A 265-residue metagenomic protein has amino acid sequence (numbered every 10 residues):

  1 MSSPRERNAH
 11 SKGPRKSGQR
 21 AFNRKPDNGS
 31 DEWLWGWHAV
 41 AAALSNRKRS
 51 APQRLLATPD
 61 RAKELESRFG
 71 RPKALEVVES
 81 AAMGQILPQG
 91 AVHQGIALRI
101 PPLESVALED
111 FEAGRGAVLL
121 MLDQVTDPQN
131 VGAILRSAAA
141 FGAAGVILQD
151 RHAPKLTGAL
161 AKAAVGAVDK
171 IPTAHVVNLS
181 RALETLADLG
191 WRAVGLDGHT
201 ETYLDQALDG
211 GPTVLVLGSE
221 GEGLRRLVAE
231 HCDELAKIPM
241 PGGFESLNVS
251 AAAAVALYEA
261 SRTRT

Functional and structural regions predicted by a protein language model:
M1-A113: N-terminal positively charged helical leader segments and presequences
A41, A139-A140, K162-A167, R226-T265: Structured adenosyl-cofactor binding patch, chiefly the S-adenosyl-L-methionine
P59-D60, S80-M83, R151-A153, N178 (+2 more regions): Short, ordered loop/turn segments at secondary-structure junctions
G90-P101, A164-V168, G210-G218: Short basic, glycine-rich beta-strand/loop surfaces that mediate nucleic-acid
G114-E201: RNA substrate-binding interface of SAM-dependent RNA methyltransferases
Q129-A133, L224, V249: Short glycine/serine/threonine-rich phosphate/pyrophosphate-binding segments that cradle anionic phosphate groups
V194-N248: Active-site/ligand-binding-proximal alpha/beta "capping" segment
